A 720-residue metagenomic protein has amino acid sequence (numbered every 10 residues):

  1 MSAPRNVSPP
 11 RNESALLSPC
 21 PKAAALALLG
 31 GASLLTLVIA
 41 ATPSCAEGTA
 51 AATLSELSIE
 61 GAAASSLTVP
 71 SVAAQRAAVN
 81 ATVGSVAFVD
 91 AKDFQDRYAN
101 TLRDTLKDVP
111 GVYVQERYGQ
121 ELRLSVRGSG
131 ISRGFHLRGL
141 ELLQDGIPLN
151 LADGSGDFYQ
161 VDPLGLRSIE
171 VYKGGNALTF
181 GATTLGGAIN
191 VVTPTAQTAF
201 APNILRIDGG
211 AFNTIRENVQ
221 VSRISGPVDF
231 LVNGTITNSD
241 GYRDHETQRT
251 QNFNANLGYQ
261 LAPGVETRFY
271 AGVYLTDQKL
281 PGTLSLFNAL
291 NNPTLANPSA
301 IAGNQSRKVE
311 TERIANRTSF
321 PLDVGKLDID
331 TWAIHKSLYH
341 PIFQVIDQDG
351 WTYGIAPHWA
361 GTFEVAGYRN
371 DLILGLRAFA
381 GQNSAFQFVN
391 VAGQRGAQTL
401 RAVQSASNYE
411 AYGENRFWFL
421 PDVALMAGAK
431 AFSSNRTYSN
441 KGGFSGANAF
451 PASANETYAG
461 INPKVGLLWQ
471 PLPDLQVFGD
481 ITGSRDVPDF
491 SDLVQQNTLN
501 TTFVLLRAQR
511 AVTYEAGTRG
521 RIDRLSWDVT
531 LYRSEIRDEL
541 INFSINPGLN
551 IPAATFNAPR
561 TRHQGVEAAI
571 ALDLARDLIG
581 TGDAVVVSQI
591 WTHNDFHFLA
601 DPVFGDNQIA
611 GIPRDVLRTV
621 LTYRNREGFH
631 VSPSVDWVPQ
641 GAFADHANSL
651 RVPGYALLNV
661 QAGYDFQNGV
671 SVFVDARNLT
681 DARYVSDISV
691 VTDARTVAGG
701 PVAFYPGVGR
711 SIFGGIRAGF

Functional and structural regions predicted by a protein language model:
Q75-R76, V83-V86, R103-I147: Extracytoplasmic beta-strand/coil segments of soluble accessory domains associated with Gram-negative outer-membrane
I147-K173: Short acidic/polar hinge/loop motifs at secondary-structure boundaries that mediate gating or recognition
P202, G209-N238, R243-P281, S306-A315 (+7 more regions): Transmembrane beta-barrel wall of Gram-negative outer-membrane proteins
E266-G272, Q305-S445, L468, D528 (+2 more regions): Face-selective signature of the C-terminal outer-membrane beta-barrel domain
R317-P321, K326-Y339, Q470, Q476-T482 (+6 more regions): Membrane-embedded beta-barrel scaffold of Gram-negative outer-membrane proteins
V365-F379, A402-E535, T622, R626: Structural signature of Gram-negative outer-membrane beta-barrels, strongest in the C-terminal barrel of TonB-dependent
L425, S433, S526, L531-E535 (+2 more regions): Gram-negative outer-membrane beta-barrel transporters
R537, A575, V585, W637-A642 (+1 more regions): C-terminal beta-signal and adjacent terminal beta-strands/loops of Gram-negative outer-membrane beta-barrel proteins
